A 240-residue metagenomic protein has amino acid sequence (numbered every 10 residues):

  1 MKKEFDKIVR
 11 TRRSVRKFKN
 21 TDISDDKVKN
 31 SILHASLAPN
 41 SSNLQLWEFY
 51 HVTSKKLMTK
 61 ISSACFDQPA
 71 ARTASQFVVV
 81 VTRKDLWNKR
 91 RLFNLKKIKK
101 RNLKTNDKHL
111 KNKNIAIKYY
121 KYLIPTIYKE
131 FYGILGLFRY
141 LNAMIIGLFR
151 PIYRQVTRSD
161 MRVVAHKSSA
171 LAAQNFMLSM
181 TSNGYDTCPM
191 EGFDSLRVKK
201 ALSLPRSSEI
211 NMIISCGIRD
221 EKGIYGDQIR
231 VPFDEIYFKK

Functional and structural regions predicted by a protein language model:
M1-K240: Acidic, surface-exposed loops and disordered segments
